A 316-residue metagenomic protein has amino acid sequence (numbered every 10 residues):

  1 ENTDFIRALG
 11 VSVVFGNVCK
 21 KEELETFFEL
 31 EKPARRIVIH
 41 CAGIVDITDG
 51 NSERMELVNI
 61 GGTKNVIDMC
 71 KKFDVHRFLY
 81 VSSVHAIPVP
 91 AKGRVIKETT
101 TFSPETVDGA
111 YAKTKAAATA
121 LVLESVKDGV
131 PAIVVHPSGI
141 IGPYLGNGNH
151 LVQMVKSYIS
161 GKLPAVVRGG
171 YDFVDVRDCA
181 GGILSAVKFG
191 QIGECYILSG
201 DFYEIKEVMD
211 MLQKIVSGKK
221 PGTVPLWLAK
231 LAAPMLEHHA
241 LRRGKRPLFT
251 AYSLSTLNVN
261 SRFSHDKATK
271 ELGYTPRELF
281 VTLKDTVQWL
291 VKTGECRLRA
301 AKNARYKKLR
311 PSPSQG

Functional and structural regions predicted by a protein language model:
N2-R7, V11-G61, N65, M69: NAD(P)H-binding glycine-rich loop region in Rossmannoid oxidoreductase-like domains and their noncatalytic homologs
I47, V84-R94, I140-G146: Conserved catalytic-site region of short-chain dehydrogenase/reductase
E53, L57, G61-Y111: Conserved Rossmann-fold NAD(P)-dependent oxidoreductase catalytic core, especially the SDR/UDP-sugar
S82, A120-P143: Conserved beta-loop-beta element that borders a ligand/cofactor-binding pocket
S103-T106, Q153-V174, D178, G182: A conserved pocket-lining segment of Rossmann-fold NAD(P)-dependent short-chain dehydrogenase/reductase
T114: Active-site helix of classical SDR
G182-L248, H265, K270, F280-G316: Mid/C-terminal beta-alpha module of Rossmann-like enzyme folds, strongest in SDR-family dehydrogenases/epimerases
